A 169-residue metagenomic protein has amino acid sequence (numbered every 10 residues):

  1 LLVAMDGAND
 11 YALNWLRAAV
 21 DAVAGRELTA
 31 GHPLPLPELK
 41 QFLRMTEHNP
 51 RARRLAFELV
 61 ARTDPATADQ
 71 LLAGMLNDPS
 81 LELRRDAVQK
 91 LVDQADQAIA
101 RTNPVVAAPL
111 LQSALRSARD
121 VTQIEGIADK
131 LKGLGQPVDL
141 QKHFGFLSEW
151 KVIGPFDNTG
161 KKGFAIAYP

Functional and structural regions predicted by a protein language model:
V3, Y11-A30, Q41-R44, R51-P65 (+4 more regions): Structural detector for internal amphipathic alpha-helices that build alpha-solenoid repeat scaffolds
G7: N-terminal small/polar loop signature for handling phosphorylated ligands or for N-terminal nucleophile
D10, P50, A165-P169: Charged/polar interaction segments and conserved charged motifs
P33-L43, V106-L111, Q141-L147: Alpha-helical repeat scaffolds
R116-P169: Accessory carbohydrate-binding/adhesion or oligomerization-edge regions at the termini of glycan-active proteins
